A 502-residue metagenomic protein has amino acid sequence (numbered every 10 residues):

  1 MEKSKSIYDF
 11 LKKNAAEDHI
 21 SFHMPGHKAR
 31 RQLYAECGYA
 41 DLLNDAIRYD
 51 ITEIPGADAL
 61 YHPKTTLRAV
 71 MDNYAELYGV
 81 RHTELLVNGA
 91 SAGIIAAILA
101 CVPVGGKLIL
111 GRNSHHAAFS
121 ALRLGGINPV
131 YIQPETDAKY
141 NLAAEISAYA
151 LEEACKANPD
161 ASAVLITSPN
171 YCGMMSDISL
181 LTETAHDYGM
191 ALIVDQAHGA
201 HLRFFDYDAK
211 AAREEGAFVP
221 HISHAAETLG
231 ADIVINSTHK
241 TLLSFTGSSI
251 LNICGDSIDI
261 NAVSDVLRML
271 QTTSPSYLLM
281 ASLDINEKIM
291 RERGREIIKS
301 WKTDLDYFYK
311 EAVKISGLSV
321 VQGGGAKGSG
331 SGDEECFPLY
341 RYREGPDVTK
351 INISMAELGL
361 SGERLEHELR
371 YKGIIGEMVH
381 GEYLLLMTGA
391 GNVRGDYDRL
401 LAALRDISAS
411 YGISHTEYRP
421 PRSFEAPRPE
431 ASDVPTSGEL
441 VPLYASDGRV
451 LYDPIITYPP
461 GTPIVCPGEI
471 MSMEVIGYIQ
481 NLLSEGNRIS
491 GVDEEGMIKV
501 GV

Functional and structural regions predicted by a protein language model:
M1-N44, I456, P460, V492-D493 (+1 more regions): N-terminal glycine-rich, Lys/His-bearing helix-loop that initiates the first secondary-structure elements of many
I7-K12, A16-I20, V80, A90-Q322 (+2 more regions): Conserved PLP-enzyme active-site core in the AAT-like
A46-G89: Conserved N-terminal alpha-helix of the aminotransferase class I/II PLP-enzyme fold
A57, E84-L86, V164-T167, L384-G389: Short glycine-rich or small-residue beta-strand-to-loop segments that form or flank ligand, phosphate, metal/Fe-S
G126, Y131, S484-E495: Short, compositionally biased
K310-G491: Conserved C-terminal alpha-helix-loop-beta "cap" of PLP-dependent enzymes that closes/shapes the active-site mouth
